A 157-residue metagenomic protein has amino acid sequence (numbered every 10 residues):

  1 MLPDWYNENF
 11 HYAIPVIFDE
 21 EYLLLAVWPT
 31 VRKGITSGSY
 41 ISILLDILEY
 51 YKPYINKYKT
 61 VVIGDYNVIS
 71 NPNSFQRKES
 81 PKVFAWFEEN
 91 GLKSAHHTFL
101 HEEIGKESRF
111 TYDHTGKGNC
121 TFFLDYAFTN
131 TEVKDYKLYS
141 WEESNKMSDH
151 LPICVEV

Functional and structural regions predicted by a protein language model:
M1, I17-D19, E107, D113-D135: Conserved beta strand-loop-helix elements of the APE1-like EEP
M1-R32: Structured beta-strand-rich core segments of catalytic domains in phosphoester-bond hydrolases
P15-E21, T129-T131, S148, V155-V157: Active-site beta-strand termini and strand-to-loop segments that position acidic
P29, Y66, L151: Active-site metal-binding loops of divalent metal-dependent hydrolases
K33-S39: Acidic/histidine-rich helix-loop elements that form or flank divalent-metal/phosphate-binding sites at the catalytic
S42-L124: Metal-dependent phosphoesterases centered on the DNase I-like endonuclease/exonuclease/phosphatase
H114-K117, E142-K146: Short proline/glycine-enriched turn/loop segments at secondary-structure junctions
V133-S144: Low-complexity, intrinsically disordered Gly/Pro/Thr-rich segments
